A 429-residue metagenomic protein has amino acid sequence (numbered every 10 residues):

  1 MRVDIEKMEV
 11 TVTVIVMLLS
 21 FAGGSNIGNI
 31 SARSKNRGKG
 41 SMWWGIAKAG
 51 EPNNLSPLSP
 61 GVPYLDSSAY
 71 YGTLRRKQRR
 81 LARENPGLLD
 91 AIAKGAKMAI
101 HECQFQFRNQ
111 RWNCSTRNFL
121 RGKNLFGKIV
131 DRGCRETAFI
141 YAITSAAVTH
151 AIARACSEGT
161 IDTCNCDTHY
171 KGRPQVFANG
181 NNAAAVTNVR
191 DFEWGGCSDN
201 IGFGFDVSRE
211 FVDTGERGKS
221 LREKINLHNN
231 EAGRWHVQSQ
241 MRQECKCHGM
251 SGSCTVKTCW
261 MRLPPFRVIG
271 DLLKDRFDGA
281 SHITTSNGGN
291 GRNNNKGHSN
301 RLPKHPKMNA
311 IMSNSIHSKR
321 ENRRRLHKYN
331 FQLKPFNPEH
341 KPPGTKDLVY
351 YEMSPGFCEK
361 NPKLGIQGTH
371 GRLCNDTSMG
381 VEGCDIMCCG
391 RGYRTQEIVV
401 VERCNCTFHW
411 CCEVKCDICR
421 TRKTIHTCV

Functional and structural regions predicted by a protein language model:
R2, E9, S20-I386, G390-V429: Long, position-biased, composition-driven segments near the start of the mature protein
K7-I15: Sec-dependent signal peptide recognition, specifically the positively charged N-region followed immediately by
